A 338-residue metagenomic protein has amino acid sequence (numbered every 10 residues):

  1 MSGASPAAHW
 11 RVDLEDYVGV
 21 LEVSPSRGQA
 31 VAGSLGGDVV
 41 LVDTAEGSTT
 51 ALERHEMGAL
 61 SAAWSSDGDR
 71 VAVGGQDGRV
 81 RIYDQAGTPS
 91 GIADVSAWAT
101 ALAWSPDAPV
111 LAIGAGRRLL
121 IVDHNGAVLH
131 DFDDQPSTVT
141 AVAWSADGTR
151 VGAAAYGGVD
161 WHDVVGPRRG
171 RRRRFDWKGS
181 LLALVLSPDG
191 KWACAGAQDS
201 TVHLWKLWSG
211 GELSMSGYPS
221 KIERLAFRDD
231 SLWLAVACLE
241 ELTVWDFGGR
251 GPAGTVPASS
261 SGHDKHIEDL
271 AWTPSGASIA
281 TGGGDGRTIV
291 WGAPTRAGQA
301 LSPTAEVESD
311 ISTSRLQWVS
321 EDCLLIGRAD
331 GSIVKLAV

Functional and structural regions predicted by a protein language model:
M1-V338: WD40-repeat beta-propeller superdomains and closely related acidic/aromatic-rich repeat-like regions
